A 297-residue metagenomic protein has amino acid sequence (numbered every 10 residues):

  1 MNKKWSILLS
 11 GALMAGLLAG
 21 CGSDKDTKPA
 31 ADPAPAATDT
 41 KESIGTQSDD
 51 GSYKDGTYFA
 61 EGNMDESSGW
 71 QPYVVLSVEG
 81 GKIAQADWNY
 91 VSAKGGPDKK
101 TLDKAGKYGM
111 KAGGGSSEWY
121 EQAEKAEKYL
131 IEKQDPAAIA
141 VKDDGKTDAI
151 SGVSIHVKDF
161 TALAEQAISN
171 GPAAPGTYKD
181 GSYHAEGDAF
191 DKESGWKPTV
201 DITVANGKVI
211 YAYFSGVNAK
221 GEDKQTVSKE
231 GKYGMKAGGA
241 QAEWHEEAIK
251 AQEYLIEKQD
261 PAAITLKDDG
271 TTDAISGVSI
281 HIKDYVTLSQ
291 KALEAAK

Functional and structural regions predicted by a protein language model:
M1-L8: Bacterial Sec-dependent N-terminal signal peptides
A12-L13: Repetitive helical segments and hydrophobic/amphipathic motifs
G16-G20: C-terminal motif of bacterial Sec signal peptides marking the signal peptidase cleavage site
C21-T46: Short, low-complexity, disordered segments immediately C-terminal to signal peptides in bacterial exported proteins
S43-T57, E61-Y178, A189-K297: Active-site- and interface-proximal helix/loop "cap" or "latch" segments in soluble metabolic and energy-transducing
